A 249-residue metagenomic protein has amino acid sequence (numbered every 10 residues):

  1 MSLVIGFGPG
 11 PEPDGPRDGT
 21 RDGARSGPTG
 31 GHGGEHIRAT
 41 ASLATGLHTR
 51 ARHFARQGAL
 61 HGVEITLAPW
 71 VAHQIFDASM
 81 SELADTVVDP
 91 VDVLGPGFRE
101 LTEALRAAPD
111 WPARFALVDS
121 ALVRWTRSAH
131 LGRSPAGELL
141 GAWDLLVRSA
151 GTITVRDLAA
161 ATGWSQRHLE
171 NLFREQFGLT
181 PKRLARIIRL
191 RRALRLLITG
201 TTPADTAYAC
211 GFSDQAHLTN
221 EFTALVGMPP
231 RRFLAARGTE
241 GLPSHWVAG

Functional and structural regions predicted by a protein language model:
M1-Q166, Q176-T180, R195-I198, T202-S213 (+1 more regions): Alpha-helical bundle regulatory/interaction domains
F173, A185, F222-T223, L234: DNA major-groove recognition helix of helix-turn-helix
V226: Aromatic-residue-lined binding/catalytic grooves and analogous aromatic/hydrophobic interfacial grooves in multimeric
